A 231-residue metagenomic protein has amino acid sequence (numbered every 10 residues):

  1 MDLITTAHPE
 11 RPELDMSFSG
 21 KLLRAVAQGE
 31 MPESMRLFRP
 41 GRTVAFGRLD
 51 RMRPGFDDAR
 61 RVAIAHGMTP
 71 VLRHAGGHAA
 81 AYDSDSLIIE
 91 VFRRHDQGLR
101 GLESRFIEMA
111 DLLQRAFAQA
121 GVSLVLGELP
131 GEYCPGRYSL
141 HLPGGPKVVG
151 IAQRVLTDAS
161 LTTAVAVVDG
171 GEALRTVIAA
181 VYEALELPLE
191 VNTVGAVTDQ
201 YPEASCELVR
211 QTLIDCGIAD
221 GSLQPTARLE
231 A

Functional and structural regions predicted by a protein language model:
M1-R100: N-terminal lobe of the biotin/lipoate ligase/transferase fold
A25, D58-V62, H66, L112-A120 (+1 more regions): Generic non-transmembrane alpha-helical segments
P40, L142-G145, L156-T157, G170: Short acidic-glycine loop/turn motifs at beta-strand connectors
P54-D57, G98-L102, E172-V177, S205-C206: Short, conserved charged micro-motifs
A75-A79, G127-G131, R154: Short, solvent-exposed loop/turn elements at beta->coil junctions and helix N-caps that rim active or binding pockets
S84-G131: Contiguous, small/hydrophobic- and glycine-enriched helical/loop subdomains that border and often "cap" functional
A120-V122, I151-R154, D158-A231: Long, positively charged amphipathic alpha-helical accessory segments at protein N-termini or as interdomain linkers
L126-K147: Beta-rich nucleic-acid/ligand-interaction surfaces
